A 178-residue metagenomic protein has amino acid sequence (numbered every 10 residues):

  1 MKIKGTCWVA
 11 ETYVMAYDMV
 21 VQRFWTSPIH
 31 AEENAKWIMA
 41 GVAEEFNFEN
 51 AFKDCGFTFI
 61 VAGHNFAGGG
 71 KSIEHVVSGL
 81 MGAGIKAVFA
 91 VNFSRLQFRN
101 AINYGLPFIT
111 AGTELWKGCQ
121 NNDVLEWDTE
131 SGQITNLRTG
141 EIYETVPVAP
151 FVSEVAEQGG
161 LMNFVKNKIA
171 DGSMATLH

Functional and structural regions predicted by a protein language model:
M1-S27, N163-T176: N-terminal, positively charged, Ser/Thr/Ala/Gly-biased leader segments that form transit/presequence-like amphipathic
W8-V9, H75, T139: Membrane-targeting and insertion segments and their boundary/processing signals
Y13, G70, G159-L161: Conformational gate/switch positions in structured elements
M19-S131, Y143: Feature captures the catalytic cores and cofactor-binding loops of soluble hydro-lyases/lyases that act on carboxylate
I102-H178: Acidic, glycine-rich flexible loop/linker segments
